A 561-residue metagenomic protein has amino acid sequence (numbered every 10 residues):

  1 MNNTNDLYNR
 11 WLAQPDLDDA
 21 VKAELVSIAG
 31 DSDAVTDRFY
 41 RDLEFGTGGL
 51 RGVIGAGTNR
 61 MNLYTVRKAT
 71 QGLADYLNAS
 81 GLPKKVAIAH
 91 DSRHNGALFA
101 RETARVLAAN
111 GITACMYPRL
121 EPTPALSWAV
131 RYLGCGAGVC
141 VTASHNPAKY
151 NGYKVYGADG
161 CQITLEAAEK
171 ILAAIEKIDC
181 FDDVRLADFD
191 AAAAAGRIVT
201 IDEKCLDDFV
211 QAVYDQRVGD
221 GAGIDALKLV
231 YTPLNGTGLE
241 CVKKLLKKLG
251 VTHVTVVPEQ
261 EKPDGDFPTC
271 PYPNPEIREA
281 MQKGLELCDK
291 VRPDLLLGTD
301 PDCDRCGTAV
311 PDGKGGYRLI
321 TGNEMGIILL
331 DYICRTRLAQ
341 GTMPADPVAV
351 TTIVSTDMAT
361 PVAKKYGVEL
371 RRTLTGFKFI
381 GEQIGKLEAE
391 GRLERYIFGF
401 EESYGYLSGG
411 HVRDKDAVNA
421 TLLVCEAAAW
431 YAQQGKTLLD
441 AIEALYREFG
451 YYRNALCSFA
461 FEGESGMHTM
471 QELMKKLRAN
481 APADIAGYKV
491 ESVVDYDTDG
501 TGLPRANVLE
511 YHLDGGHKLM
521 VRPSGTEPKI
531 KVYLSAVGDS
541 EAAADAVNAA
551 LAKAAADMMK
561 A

Functional and structural regions predicted by a protein language model:
N3-T103, N110, A193, I198-A226 (+1 more regions): An N-terminal, well-structured beta->alpha segment
D16, A34-F39, L43, N151-A280 (+1 more regions): Gly/Ser/Thr-enriched, mixed-charge loops and adjacent short helices that form phosphate/oxyanion-binding elements
F39-N59, A143-S144, P233-C241, L245 (+4 more regions): Conserved phosphate/anionic-ligand binding catalytic regions in large, soluble enzymes, centered on
A87-Y150, K247-T308: N-terminal small/polar loop signature for handling phosphorylated ligands or for N-terminal nucleophile
A97-E102, S127-R131, K149-V155, E176 (+8 more regions): Short acidic, glycine/serine/threonine-rich loops at helix termini
Y156-A187, N323-P347, T351-V362, A417: Glycine-rich phosphate-binding loop plus the immediately following alpha-helix
D289, P293-L295, G316-R318, T336-R522 (+3 more regions): Phosphate-binding and adjacent anionic-ligand microenvironments
